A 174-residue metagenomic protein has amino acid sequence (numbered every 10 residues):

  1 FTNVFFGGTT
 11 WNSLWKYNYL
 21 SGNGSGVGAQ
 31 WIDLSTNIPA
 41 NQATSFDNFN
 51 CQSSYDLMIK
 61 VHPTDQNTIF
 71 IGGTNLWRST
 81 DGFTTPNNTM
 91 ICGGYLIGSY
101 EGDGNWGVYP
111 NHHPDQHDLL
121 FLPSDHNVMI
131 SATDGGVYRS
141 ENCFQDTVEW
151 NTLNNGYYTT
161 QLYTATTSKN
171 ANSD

Functional and structural regions predicted by a protein language model:
F1-T2, I71, S131: Residue position within the beta-strands of beta-propeller blades
V4-T9, L76-R78, G136-Y138: Short glycine/acidic-enriched loop and turn motifs that connect beta-strands
T9-W11, G73, D134, T147: A detector of repeated loop/turn-to-beta-strand junctions in beta-rich toroidal repeat architectures
K16-S21, S79-T80, S140-E141: Conserved Ser/Thr-centered positions that define the repeating blades of beta-propeller domains
G26-N50, M90-P110: Surface-exposed loop and turn segments in beta-propeller and other repeat-based domains that flank or scaffold
S45-K60, V108-F121, L162-T164: Signature of short aromatic-glycine-proline-rich micro-motifs recurring in repeat-based ectodomains
T64-N67, H126-N127, N172-S173: Short coil/turn segments that connect the beta-strands within blades of beta-propeller domains
N111-C143: Surface-exposed extracellular loop regions of Gram-negative outer-membrane beta-barrel proteins
